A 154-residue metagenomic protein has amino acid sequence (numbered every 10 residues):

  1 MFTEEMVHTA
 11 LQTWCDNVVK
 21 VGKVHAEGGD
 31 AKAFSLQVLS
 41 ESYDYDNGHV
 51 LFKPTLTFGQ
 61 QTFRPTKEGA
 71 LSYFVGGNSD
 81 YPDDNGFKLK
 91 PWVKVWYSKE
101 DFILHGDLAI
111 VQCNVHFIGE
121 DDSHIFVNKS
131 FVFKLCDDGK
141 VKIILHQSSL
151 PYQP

Functional and structural regions predicted by a protein language model:
M1-D16, P151-P154: Basic/polar N-terminal segments that are highly enriched at the extreme N-terminus, encompassing both cleavable
F2-M6, I103, D121: Conserved aromatic-histidine-acidic binding/catalytic patches
E4, H8, V21-H25, H49 (+2 more regions): Mature soluble binding/inhibitory domains
A10, D16-L36, Q147: N-terminal membrane-sensor/transducer module of prokaryotic signaling receptors
V18, G22, Q37-Y43, V111-V115 (+1 more regions): N-terminal, helix-rich and Lys/Arg-enriched segments in bacterial and organellar proteins
H25-K99: A solvent-exposed, acidic/Ser-Thr-rich amphipathic alpha-helical stretch
L104-Q112, H116, E120-P154: Short beta-strand edge/turn micro-motifs at domain boundaries
